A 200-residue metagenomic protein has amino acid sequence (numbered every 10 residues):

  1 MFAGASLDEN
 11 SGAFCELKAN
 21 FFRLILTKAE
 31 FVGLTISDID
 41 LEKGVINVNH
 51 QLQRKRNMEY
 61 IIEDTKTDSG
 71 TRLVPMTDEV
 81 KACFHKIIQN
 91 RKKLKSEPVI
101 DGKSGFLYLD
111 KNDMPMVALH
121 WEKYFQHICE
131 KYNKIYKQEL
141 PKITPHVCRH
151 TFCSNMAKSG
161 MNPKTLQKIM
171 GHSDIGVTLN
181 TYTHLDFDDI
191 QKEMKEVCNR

Functional and structural regions predicted by a protein language model:
M1-E16, R23-L26, E79: Long, amphipathic, Lys/Arg-enriched alpha-helical "connector/arm" segment
E9, V74, K92-V99, K103-F106 (+2 more regions): Short, basic (Lys/Arg/His-rich) helix/loop patches that form interaction surfaces in the mid-to-C-terminal regions
N10, G33-K93, V99: Conserved tyrosine-mediated DNA breakage-rejoining catalytic core shared by Y-recombinases
E16-V32, I46, S154-K158: Short pre-functional
G33, L41, N180, H184 (+1 more regions): Phosphate-coordinating loops and pocket residues in cytosolic domains that bind phosphorylated ligands
Q51-L52, M170-K195: Catalytic-site neighborhood detector that most strongly recognizes the C-terminal catalytic loop/helix of tyrosine
N57-I62, S159, H184-R200: DNA/chromatin major-groove-contacting recognition/catalytic segments
